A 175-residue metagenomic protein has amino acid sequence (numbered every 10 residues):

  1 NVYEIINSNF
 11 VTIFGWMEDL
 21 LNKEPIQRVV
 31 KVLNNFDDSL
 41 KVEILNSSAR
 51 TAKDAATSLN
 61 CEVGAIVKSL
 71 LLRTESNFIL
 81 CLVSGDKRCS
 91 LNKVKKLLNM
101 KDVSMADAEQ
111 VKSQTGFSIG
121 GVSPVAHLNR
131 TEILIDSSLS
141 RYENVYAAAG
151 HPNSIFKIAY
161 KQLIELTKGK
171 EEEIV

Functional and structural regions predicted by a protein language model:
V2-E4, V11: Acidic, Ala/Val/Gly-enriched low-complexity intrinsically disordered segments
N9-V175: Extended, low-hydrophobicity, polar/charged segments
